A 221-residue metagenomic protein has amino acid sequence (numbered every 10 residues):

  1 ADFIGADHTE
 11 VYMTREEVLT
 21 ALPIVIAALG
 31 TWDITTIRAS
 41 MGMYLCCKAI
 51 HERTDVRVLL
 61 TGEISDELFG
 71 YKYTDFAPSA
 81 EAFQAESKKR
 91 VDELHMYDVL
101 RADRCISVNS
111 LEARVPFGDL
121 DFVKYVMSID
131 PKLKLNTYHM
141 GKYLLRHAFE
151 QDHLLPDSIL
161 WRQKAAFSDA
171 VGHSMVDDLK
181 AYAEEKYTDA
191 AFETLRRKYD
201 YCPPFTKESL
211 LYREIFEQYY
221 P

Functional and structural regions predicted by a protein language model:
A1-A148, D152-H153, F167-Y182, T194 (+2 more regions): ATP-dependent adenylate-handling active sites, centered on carboxylate activation for C-N bond formation
L155-A166: Conserved S-adenosyl-L-methionine
K186-D189: Surface/interface-facing alpha-helical segments and adjacent flexible terminal/loop regions used for partner/assembly
